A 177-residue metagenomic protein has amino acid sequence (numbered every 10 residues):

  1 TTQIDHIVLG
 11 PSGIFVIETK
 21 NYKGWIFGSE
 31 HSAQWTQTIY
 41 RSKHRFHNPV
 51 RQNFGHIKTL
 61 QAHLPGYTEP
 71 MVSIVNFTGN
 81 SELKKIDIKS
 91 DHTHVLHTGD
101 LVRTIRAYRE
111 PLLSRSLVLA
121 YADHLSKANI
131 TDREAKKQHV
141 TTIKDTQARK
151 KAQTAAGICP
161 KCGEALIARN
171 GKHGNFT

Functional and structural regions predicted by a protein language model:
T1-T2, P11-S12, Y40-N175: Surface-exposed interaction regions that form or flank ligand-binding interfaces
L9-Q34: Active-site beta-strand-loop-beta-strand hairpin of nuclease catalytic cores that positions key catalytic residues
A33-Q37, F176-T177: Generic recognition of long tandem-repeat/solenoid scaffolds
